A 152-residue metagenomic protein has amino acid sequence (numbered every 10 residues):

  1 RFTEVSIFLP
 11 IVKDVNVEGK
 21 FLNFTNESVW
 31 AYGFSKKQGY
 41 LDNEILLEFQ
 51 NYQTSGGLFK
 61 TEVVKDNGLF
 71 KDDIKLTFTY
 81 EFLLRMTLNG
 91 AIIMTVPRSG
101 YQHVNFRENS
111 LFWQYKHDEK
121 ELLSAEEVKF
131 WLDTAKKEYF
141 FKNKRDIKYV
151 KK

Functional and structural regions predicted by a protein language model:
R1-T25: Conserved donor NDP-sugar-binding/catalytic core segment of glycosyltransferases
I11, Y80, I93-G100: Catalytic beta-strand/loop signature of glycosyltransferases that borders the donor
E27-Q50: Short, flexible, basic/aromatic active-site loop/helix in glycosyltransferases
Q53-N67: Conserved nucleotide-sugar donor-binding and metal-coordinating catalytic region shared by glycosyltransferases
T54, K75-F82: Acidic donor-binding loop at a coil-to-helix junction in glycosyltransferase catalytic cores that engages
V63-K65, L83, Y101: A generic structural signal for short hydrophobic patches within well-formed alpha-helices
M86-T87: Hydrophobic residues within well-ordered alpha-helices
R98-R107, F112-D146: Catalytic core of nucleotide-sugar-dependent glycosyltransferases
